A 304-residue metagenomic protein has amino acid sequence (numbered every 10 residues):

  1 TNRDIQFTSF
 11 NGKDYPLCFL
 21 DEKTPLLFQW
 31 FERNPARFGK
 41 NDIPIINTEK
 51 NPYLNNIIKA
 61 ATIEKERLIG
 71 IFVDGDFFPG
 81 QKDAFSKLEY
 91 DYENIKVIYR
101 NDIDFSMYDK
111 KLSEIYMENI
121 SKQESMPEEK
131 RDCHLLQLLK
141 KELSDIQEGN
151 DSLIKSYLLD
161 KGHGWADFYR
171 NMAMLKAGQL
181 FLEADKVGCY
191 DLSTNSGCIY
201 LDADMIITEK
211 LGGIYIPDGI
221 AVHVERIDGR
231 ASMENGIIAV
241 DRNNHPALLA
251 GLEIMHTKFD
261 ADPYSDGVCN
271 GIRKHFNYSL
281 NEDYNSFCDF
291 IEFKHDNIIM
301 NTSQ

Functional and structural regions predicted by a protein language model:
T1-F168, T194-Q304: Glycosyltransferase-associated regions of secretory-pathway enzymes, highlighting luminal stem/catalytic domains
F168-L180, S193: Active-site SXXK
G178-F181, G213-Y215: Single-residue recognition of alpha-helix boundary sites
L180-C189, G197-D204: Short beta-strand-to-loop acidic/aromatic patch adjacent to the donor-nucleotide binding site
